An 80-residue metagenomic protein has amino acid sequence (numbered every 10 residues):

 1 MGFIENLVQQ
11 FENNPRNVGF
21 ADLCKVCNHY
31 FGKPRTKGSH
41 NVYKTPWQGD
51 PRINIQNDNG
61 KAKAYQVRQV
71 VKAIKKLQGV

Functional and structural regions predicted by a protein language model:
M1-N17: A detector for short, charged/polar N-terminal pre-domain segments
E12-P15, W47, N59: Structured beta->alpha junctions
N14-Y30: Polyanion-binding surface elements
N17, K37, G60-A64: Short, well-ordered coil↔helix boundary/capping segments
H29-I55: A short, structured beta-strand/loop element
N57-V80: C-terminal structural segments of small proteins and small subunits
